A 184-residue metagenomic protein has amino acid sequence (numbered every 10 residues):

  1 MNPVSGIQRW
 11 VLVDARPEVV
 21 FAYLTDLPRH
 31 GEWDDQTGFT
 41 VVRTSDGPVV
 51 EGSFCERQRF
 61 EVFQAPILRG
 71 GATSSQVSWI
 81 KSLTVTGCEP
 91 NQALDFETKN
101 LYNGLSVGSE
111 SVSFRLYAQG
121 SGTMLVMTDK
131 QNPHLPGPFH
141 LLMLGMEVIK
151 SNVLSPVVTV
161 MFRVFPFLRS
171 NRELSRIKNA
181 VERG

Functional and structural regions predicted by a protein language model:
M1-S53: Hydrophobic ligand-binding cavity/cleft-lining segments
P3-S5, V77, G108: Residue-level preference for beta-strand/loop junctions
Q8-V11, I80-G87, E110-A118, D129: Hydrophobic/aromatic beta-strand elements that line small-molecule binding cavities or substrate pockets in beta-rich
R16, P90-N91, Q119-G122: Short strand-connecting beta-turns/loops that link adjacent beta-strands
V19-L24, H30, V85, F96 (+2 more regions): Hydrophobic pocket/interface hotspot
P28, K150, L154, F162 (+3 more regions): Short amphipathic alpha-helical signal-transduction/dimerization elements
V42-S106, L168-G184: Glycine-rich portal/gate segments that line the openings of hydrophobic small-molecule binding cavities
E97-V164: Beta-strand/loop substructures that line and gate deep hydrophobic ligand-binding cavities in soluble
